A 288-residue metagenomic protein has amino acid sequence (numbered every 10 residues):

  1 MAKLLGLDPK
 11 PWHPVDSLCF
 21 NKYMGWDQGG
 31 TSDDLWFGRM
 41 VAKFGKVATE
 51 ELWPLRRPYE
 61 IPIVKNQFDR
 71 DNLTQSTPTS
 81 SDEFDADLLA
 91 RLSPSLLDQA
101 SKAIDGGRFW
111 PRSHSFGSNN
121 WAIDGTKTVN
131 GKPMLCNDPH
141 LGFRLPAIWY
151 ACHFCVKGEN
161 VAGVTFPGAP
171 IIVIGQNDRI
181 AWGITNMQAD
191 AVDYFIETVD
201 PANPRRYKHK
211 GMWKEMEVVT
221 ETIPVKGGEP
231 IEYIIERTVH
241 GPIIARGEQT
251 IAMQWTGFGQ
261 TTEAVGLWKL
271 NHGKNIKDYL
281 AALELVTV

Functional and structural regions predicted by a protein language model:
M1-M134, P139-L145, G158, I171 (+1 more regions): Substrate-recognition/specificity elements adjacent to catalytic centers across diverse enzyme folds
D33-F37, G131-K132, F143-A147, C152 (+7 more regions): Short helix/loop capping segments that flank catalytic or ligand/cofactor-binding pockets
N72, R246-V265, L270: Conserved, charged catalytic cores of large soluble enzymes
S101-R108, W149-G158, V199-K208, I276-D278: Short Pro/Gly-enriched beta-strand edge/turn motifs at strand-loop
G158-I231, I235, G259-Q260, W268-H272: Compact, glycine/acidic-enriched structural inserts
E263-L285: Alpha/propeptide regions of enzymes that mature by internal proteolysis
